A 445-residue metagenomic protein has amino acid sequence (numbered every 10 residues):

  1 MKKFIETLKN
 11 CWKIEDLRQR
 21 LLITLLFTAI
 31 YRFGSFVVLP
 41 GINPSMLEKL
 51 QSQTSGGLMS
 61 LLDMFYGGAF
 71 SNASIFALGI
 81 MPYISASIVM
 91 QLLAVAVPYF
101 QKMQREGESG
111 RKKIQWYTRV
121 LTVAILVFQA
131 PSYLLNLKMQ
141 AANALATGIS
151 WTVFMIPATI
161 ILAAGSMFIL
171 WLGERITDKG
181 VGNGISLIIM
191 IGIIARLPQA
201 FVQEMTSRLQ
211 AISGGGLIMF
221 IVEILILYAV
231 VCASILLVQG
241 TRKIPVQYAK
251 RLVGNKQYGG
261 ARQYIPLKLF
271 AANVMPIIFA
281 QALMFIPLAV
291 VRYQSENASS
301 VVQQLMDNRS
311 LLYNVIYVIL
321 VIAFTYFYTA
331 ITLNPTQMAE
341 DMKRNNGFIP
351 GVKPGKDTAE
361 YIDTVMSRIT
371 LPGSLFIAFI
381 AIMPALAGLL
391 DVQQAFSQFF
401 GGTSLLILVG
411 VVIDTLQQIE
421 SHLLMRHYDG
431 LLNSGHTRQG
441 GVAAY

Functional and structural regions predicted by a protein language model:
M1-Q104, S109-Y445: N-terminal cationic and glycine-rich segments that engage phosphates or anionic surfaces
